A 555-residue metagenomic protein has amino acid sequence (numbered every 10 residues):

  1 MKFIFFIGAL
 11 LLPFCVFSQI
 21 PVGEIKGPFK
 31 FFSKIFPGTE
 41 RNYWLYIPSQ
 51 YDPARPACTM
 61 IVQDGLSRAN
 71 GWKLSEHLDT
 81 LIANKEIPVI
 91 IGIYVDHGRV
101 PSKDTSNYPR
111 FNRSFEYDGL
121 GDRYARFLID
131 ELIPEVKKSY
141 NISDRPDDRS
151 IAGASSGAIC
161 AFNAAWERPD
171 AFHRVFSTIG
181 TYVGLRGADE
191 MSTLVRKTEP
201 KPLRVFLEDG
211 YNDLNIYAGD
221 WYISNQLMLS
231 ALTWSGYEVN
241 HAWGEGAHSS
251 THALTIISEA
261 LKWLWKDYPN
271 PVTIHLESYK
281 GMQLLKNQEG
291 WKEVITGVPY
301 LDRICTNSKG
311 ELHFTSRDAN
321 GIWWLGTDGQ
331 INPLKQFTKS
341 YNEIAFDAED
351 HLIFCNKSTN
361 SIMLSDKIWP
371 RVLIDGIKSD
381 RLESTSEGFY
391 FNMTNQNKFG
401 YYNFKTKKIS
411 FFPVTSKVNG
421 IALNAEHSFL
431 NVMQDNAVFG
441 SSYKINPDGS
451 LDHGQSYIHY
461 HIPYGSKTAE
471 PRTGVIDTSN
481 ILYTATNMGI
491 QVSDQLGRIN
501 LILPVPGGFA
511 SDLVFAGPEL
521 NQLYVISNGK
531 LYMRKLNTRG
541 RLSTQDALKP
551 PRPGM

Functional and structural regions predicted by a protein language model:
M1-Q19: Bacterial Sec-dependent N-terminal signal peptides
Q19-T273: Non-catalytic cap/lid and distal C-terminal segments of serine-dependent acyl enzymes
V272-G290, G449-L451, S543-T544, P551-M555: Blade/loop signatures of beta-propeller domains
E277-K280, G290-N320: Beta-strand-rich domains and repeat architectures in extracellular enzymes and scaffolds, especially beta-propellers
G290-T296, G329-K335, I368-D375, K407-P413 (+2 more regions): A short beta-strand motif characteristic of beta-propeller blades
G297-E311, T338-N356, I374-K398, F411-L430 (+2 more regions): Beta-rich, blade/repeat-based domains predominating in secreted/periplasmic proteins but also intracellular
R317, K357, T394-Q396, D435 (+4 more regions): Short loop/turn segments immediately following the C-termini of beta-strands
S442-S450, K535-S543: Short loop/turn segments immediately following beta-strands, especially the blade-tip and inter-blade linker loops
